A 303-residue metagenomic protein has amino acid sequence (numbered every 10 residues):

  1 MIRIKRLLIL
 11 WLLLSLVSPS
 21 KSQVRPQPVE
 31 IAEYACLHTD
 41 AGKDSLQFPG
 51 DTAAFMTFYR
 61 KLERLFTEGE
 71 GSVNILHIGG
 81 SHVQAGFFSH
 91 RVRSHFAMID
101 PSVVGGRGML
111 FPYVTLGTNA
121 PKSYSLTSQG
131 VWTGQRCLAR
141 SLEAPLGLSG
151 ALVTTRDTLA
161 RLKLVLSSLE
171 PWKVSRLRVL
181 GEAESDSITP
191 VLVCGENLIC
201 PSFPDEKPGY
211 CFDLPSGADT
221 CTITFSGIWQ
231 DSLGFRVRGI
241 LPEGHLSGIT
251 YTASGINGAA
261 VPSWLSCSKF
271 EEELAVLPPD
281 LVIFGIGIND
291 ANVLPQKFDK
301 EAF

Functional and structural regions predicted by a protein language model:
M1-E33: Bacterial Sec-dependent N-terminal signal peptides
R6-L10, D51-F55, Y59, S89 (+1 more regions): Alpha-helix initiation and N-capping motif
V17, V24-P26, Q47, I240 (+1 more regions): Selective for proline/serine-rich intrinsically disordered segments in cytosolic/nuclear regulatory regions
A32-H77: Membrane/wall-proximal cationic-aromatic binding patches
G80: Extended, alpha-helix-rich binding/interface surfaces that flank or overlap catalytic cores and mediate recognition
Q84-L192, I199-A302: Conserved SGNH/GDSL esterase-like catalytic core that processes O-acyl groups on lipids and polysaccharides
